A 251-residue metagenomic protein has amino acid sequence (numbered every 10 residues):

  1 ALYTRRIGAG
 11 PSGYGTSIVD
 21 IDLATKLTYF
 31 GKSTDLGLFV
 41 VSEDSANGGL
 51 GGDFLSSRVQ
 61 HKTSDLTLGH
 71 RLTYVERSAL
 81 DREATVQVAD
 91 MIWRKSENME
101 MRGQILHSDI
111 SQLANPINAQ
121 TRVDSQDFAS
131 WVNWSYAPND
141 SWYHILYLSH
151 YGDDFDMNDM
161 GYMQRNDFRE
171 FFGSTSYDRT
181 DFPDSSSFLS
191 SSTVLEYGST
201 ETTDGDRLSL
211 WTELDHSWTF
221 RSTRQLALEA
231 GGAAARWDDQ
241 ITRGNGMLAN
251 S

Functional and structural regions predicted by a protein language model:
A1-R6: Acidic glycine/proline-rich low-complexity segments
G10, Y14-D90: A conserved hydrophobic secondary-structure block that centers on an alpha-helix together with its immediately flanking
V19, V40-V41, V59, V75 (+8 more regions): Extended aliphatic helical segments
D20, L106-S251: Exposed, low-structure sequence patches enriched in small/polar residues
A24-K26, D35-G37, T67-H70, V88 (+5 more regions): Beta-sheet entry/capping signal
T25-Y29, V40, H61, L72 (+7 more regions): Hydrophobic side chains in beta-strands
G31-S33, H61-D65, E76, A89 (+4 more regions): Outer-membrane beta-barrel proteins
A79, A84, M91-R94, N98-I117 (+1 more regions): Extended, well-ordered alpha-helical scaffold/bundle regions in very large, multi-domain proteins
